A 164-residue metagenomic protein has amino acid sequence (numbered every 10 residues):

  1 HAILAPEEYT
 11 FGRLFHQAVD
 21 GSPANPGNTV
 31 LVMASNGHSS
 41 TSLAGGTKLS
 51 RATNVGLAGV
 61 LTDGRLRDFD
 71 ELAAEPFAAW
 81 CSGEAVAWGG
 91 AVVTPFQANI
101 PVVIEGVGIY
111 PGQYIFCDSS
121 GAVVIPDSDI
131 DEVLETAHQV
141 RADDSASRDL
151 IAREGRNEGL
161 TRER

Functional and structural regions predicted by a protein language model:
H1-P111, I125-N157, R162-R164: Feature captures the catalytic cores and cofactor-binding loops of soluble hydro-lyases/lyases that act on carboxylate
I115: C-terminal binding/interaction regions
D118: Beta-strand-loop-alpha-helix segment that lines the small-molecule cofactor/substrate pocket of alpha/beta enzymes
G121-V123: Channel- or pocket-lining gating/hinge segments that regulate access to a cavity or pore
